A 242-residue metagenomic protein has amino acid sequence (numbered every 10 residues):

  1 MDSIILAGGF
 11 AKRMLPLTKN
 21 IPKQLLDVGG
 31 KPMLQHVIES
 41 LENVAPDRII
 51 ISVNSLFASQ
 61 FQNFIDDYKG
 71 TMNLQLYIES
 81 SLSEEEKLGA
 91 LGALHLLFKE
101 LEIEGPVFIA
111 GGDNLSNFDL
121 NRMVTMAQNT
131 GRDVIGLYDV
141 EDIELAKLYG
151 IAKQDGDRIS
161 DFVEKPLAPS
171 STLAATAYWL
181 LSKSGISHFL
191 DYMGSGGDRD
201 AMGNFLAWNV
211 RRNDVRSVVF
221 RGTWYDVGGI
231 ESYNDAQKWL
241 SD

Functional and structural regions predicted by a protein language model:
D2-I5, R13, D27, K31-A110 (+1 more regions): Conserved N-terminal catalytic core of the sugar/cofactor nucleotidyltransferase
F10, G112-N114: Active-site metal-binding loops of divalent metal-dependent hydrolases
L25, I151-Q154, S217: A structural signal for short hydrophobic beta-strand segments in well-ordered beta-sheet cores
L34, L97, D113, A152 (+2 more regions): Residue-level signal for inorganic ion chemistry
F108, L115, V124-Q128, R158-D242: Catalytic-core segments of class I nucleotidyltransferases/pyrophosphorylases that form NMP-activated intermediates
F118-A146: Conserved donor-nucleotide/metal-binding helix-loop-beta segment in metal-dependent transferases, i.e., the alpha-helix
D139-P169: Anionic-ligand binding region
